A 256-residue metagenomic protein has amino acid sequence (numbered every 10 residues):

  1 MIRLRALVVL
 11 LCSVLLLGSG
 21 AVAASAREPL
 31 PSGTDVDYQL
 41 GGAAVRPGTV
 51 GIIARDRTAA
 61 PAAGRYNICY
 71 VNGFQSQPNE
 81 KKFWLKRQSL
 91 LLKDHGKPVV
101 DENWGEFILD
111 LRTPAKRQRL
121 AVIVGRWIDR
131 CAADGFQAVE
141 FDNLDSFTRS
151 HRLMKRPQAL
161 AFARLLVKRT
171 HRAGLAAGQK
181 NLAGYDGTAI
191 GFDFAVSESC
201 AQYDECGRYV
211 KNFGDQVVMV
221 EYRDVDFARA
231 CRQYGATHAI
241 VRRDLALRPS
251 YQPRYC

Functional and structural regions predicted by a protein language model:
M1-A26: Secretory targeting and sorting signals
S25-C256: Glycan-processing catalytic domains of CAZymes
